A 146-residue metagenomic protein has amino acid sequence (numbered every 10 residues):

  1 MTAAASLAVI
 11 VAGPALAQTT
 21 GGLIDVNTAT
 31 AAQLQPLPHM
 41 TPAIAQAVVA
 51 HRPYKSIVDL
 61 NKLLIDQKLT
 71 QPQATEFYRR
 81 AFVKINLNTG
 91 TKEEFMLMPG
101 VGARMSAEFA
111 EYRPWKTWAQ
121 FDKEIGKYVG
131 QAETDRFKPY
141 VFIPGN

Functional and structural regions predicted by a protein language model:
T2-V11: Bacterial N-terminal signal peptides
V11-A17: Sec/Tat signal peptide C-region and signal peptidase I cleavage site
A17-P36: Short N-terminal segments immediately surrounding and downstream of signal-peptide cleavage
T30-Q33, I44, S56-L60, Q73 (+6 more regions): Stable alpha-helical elements in mature extracytoplasmic
P36-F77: N-terminal, post-signal-peptide region of Sec/Tat-exported proteins
T41-P42, G102, G130: Small-residue hinge/turn detector
L64-N88, I125-N146: Alpha-helical interaction/regulatory segments in DNA maintenance proteins
V83-E111: Short, solvent-exposed interaction modules
